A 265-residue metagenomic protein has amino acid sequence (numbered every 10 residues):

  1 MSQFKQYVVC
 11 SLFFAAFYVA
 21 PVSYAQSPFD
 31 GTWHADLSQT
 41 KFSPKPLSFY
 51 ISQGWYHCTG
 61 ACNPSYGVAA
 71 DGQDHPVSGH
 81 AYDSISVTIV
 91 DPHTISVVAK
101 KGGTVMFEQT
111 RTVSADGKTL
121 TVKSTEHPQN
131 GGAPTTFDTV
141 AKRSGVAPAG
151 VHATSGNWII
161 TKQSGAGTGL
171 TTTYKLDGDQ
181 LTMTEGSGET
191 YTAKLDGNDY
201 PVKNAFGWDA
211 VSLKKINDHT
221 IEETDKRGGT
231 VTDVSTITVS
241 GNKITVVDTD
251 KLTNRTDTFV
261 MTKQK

Functional and structural regions predicted by a protein language model:
M1-S11: Bacterial N-terminal signal peptides that target proteins for export
Q3-F4, A16, M261: Generic N-terminal leader/processing signal
C10-A20: Bacterial N-terminal signal peptides
A25-K265: Hydrophobic small-molecule pocket/channel-lining residues, especially in calycin-type beta-barrels
